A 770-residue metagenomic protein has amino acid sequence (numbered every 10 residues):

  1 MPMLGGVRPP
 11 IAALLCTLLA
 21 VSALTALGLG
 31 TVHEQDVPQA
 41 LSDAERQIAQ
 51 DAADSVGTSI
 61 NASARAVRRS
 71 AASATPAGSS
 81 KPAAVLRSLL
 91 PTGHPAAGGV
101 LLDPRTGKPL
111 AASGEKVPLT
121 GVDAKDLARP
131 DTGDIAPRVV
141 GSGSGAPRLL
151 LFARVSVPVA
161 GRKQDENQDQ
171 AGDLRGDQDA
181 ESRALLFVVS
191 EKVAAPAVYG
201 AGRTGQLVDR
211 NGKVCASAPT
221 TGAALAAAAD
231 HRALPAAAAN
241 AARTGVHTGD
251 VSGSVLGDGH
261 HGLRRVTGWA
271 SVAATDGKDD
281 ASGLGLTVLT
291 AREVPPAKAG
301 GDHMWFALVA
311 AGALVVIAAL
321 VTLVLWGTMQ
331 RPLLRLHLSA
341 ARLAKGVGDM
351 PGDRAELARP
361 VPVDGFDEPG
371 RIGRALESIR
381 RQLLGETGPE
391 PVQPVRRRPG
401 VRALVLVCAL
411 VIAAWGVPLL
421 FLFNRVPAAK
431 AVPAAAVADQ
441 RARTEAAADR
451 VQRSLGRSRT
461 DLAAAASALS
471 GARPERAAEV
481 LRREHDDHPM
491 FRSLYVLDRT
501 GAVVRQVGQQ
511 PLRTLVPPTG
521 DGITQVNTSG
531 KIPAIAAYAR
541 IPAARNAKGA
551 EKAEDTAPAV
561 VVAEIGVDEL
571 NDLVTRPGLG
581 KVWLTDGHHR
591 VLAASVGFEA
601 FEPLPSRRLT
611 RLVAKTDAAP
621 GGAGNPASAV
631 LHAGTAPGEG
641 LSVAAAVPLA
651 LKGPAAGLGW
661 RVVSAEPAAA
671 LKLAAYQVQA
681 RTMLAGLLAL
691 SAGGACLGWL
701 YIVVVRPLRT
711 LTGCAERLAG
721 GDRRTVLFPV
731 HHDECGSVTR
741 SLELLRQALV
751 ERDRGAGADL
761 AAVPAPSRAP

Functional and structural regions predicted by a protein language model:
M1-Q35, V401-P427: Extreme N-terminal signal-anchor transmembrane helix of membrane signaling/transducer proteins, especially in bacteria
M3-L4, I48, N61-T132, R457-L515: Extracytoplasmic/periplasmic sensory segments of membrane signal-transduction proteins
A77-A97, R183-A229, A477-H488, V560-F601: Solvent-exposed, extracytoplasmic
A96, A112-P147, T220-H260, F491 (+2 more regions): Extracytoplasmic/periplasmic sensor domains and loops in membrane signaling proteins
K108-A194, R505-L573: Extracytoplasmic/periplasmic ligand-binding sensor regions of membrane-associated signaling proteins
A229-D302, D364-L383, R608-Q677: Extracellular/periplasmic juxtamembrane segments that couple receptor/chemosensory ectodomains to their
L314-Q330, A689-V705: Cytosolic-side ends of inner-membrane transmembrane helices, especially those that anchor bacterial signal-transduction
R331-L383, R706-L718, D722-L749: HAMP signal relay modules and closely related sensory coiled-coil linkers that couple transmembrane inputs to cytosolic
